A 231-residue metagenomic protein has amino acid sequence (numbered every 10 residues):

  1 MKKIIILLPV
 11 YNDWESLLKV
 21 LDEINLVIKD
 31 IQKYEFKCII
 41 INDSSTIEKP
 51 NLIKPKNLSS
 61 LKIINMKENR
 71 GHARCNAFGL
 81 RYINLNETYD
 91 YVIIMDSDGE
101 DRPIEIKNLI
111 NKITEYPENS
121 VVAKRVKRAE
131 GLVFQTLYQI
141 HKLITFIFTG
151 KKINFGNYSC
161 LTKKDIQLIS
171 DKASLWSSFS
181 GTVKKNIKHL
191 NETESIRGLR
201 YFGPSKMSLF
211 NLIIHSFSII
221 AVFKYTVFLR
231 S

Functional and structural regions predicted by a protein language model:
M1, L7, E15-S16, N108 (+1 more regions): Hydrophobic helical membrane-anchoring modules
I5-P9, I40, N65: Short hydrophobic beta-strand elements that form part of the catalytic alpha/beta core underpinning NDP-sugar/donor
D13-K29: Short, well-formed alpha-helical segments that are part of the catalytic scaffolds of diverse glycosyltransferases
D13-L17, S45, R102: Donor nucleotide-sugar binding loop of glycosyltransferases
Q32-S45, M66: Short beta-strand/loop segment that forms part of the nucleotide-sugar
N42-N51, G99-E100: A conserved acidic beta->alpha catalytic loop
M66-E68, H72-Y82, Y91, P103-S177 (+2 more regions): Acceptor/aglycone-binding surface of glycosyltransferases and processive sugar-polymer synthases
T88-E100: Short beta-strand-to-loop acidic/aromatic patch adjacent to the donor-nucleotide binding site
